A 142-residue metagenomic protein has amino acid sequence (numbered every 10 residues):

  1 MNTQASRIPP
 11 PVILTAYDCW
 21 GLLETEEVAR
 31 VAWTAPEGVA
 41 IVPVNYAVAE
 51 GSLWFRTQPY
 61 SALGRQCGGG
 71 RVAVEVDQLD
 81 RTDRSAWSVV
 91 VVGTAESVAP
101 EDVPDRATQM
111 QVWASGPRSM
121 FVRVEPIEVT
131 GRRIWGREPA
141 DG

Functional and structural regions predicted by a protein language model:
M1-E24: Extreme N-terminal tail/first-helix region
M1-Q4, P43-Y46, A73-R81: N-terminal short leaders/motifs
V12, V129-G142: Short, charged, intrinsically disordered terminal tails
T15-D18, V39-V42, P59-S61, T108-M110: A generic local structural motif
E26-Q58: Short beta-strand segments
E37, S61-L63, E138: Short, surface-exposed beta-strand-loop junctions and turns on beta-sheet-rich folds
S52-W54, R123, T130: General beta-strand recognition
P59-M120, P126-E128: Short, structured beta-strand-loop surface elements
